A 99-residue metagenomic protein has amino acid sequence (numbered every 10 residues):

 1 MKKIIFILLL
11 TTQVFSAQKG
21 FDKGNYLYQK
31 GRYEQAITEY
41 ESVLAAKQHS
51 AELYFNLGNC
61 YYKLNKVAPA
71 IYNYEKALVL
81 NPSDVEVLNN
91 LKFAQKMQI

Functional and structural regions predicted by a protein language model:
A17-G20, E34, A51-E52, V85: Helix-start (N-cap) detector for alpha-helical repeat units in TPR-like alpha-solenoids, especially tetratricopeptide
